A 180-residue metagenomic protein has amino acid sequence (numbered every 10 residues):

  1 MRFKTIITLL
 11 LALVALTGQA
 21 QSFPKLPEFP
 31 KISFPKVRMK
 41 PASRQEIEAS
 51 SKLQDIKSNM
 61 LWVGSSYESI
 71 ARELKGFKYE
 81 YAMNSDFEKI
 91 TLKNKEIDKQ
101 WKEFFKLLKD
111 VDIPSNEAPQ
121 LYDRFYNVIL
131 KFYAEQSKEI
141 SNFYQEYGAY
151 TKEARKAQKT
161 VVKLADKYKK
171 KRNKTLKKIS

Functional and structural regions predicted by a protein language model:
M1-F3: N-terminal secretory signal peptides that target proteins for export/translocation
T5-V14: Sec-dependent N-terminal signal peptides
A20-Q21: Boundary of Sec targeting at the N-terminus
P24-P35: Intrinsically disordered, low-complexity proline-rich tandem-repeat tracts
P41-M83, V128-S180: C-terminal amphipathic alpha-helix
E73, E80, F87, L107-D110 (+2 more regions): Soluble, cytosolic/nucleoplasmic coiled-coil alpha-helices used as oligomeric scaffolds and tethers in large eukaryotic
I90-Q158: Long, amphipathic, charge-rich alpha-helical segments that form helical bundles/coiled-coils
